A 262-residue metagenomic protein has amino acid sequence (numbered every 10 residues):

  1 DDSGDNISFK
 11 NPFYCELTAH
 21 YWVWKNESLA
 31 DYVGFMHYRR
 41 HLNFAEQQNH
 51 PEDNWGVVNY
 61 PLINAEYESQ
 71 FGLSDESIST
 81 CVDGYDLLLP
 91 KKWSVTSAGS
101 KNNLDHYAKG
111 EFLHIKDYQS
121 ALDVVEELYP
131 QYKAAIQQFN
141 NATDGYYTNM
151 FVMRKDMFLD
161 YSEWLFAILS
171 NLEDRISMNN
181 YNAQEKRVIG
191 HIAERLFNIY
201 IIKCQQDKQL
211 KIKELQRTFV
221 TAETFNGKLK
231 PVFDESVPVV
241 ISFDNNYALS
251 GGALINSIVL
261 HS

Functional and structural regions predicted by a protein language model:
D1-P231: ER/Golgi luminal nucleotide-sugar-dependent glycosyltransferases, focusing on the catalytic module
E223-L260: N-proximal low-complexity "stem/linker" segments adjacent to membrane-targeting elements
